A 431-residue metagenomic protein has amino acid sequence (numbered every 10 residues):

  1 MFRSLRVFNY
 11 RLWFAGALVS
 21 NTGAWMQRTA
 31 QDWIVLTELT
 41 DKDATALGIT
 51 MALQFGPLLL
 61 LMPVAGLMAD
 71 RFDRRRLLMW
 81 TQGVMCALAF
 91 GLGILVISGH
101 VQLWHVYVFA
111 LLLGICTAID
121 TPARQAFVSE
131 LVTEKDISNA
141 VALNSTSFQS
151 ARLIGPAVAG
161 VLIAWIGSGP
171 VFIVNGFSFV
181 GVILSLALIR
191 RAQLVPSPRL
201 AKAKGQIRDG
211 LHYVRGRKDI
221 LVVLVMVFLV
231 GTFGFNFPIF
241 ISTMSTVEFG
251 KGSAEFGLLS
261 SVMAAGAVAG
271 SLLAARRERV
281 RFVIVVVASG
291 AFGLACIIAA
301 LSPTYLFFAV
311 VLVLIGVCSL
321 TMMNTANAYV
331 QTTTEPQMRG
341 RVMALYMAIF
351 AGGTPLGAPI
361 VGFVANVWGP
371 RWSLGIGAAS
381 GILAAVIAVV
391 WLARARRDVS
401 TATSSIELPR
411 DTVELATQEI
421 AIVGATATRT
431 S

Functional and structural regions predicted by a protein language model:
M1-E419, R429: Alpha-helical transmembrane-bundle signature of multi-pass membrane transport and export proteins
V423-S431: Short, intrinsically disordered, low-complexity terminal/loop segments
